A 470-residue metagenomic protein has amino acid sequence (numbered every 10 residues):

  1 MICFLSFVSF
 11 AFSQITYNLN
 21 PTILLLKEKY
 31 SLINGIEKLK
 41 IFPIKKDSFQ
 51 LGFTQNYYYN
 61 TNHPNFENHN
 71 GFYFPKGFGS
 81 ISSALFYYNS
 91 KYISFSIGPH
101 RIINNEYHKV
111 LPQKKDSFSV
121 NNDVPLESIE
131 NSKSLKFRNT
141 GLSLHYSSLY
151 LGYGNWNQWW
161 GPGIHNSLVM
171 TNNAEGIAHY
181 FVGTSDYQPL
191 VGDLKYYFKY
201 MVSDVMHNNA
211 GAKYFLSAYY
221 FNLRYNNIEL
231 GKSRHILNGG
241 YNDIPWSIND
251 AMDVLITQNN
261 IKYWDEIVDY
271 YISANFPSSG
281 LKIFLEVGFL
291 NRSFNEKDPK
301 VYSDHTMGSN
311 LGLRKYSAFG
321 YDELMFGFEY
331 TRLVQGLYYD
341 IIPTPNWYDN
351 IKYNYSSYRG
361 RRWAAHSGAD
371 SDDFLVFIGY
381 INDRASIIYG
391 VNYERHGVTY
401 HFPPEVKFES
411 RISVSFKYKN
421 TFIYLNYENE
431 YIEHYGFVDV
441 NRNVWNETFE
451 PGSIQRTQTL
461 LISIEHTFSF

Functional and structural regions predicted by a protein language model:
M1-T16, F470: Bacterial Sec-dependent N-terminal signal peptides
F10-G77, L85-S94: N-terminal periplasmic/intermembrane-space "pro-region" immediately following the signal or transit peptide
P43-S48, Y88-I93, H145-S148, Y187-F198 (+4 more regions): Short loop/turn motifs that connect adjacent beta-strands in outer-membrane beta-barrel proteins
Y58-N60, F66-H69, N104-E106, L149 (+9 more regions): Sequence/structural signature of outer-membrane beta-barrel proteins
F72-D116: Low-complexity, highly charged intrinsically disordered N-terminal segments that act as targeting/localization
I93-S94, G98-N104, I129-V205, A218-G240 (+1 more regions): Outer membrane beta-barrel
L111, S117-S143, I164-T171, N242-V268: Outer-membrane beta-barrel transmembrane domain signature of Gram-negative proteins, especially the mid-to-C-terminal
L135, I228-I236, G240-F470: Exposed, low-structure sequence patches enriched in small/polar residues
